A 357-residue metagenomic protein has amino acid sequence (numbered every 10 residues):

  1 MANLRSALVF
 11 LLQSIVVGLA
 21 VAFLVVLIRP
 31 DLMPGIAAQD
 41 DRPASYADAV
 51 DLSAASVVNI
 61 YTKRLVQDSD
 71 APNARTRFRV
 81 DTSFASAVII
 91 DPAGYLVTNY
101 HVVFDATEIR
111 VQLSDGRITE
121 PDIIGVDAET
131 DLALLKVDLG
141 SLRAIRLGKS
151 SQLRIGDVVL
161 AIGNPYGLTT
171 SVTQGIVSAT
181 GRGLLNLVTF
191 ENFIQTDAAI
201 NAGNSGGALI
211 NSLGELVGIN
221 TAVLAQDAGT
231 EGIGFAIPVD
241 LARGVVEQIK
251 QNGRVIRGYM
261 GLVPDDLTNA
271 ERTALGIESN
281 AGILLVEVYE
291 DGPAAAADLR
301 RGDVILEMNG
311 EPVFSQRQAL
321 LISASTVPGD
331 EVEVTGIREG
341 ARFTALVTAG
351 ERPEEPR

Functional and structural regions predicted by a protein language model:
A2-V16, F23-A281, V286-E290, A297 (+3 more regions): Serine-dependent protease modules
G302: Conserved catalytic motifs of ABC-family nucleotide-binding domains
I305: Short alpha-helical segments in extracytoplasmic peptidoglycan/chitin-binding modules and envelope-associated proteins
M308-V313: Short strand-turn-strand beta-turns centered on an Asx-Gly dipeptide
